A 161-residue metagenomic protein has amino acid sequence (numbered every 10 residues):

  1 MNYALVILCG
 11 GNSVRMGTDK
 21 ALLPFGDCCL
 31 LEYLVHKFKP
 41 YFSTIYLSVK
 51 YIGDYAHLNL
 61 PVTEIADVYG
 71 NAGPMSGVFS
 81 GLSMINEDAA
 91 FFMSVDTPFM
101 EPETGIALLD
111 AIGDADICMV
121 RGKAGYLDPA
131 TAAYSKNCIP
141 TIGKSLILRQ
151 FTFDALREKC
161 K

Functional and structural regions predicted by a protein language model:
M1-Q150, E158-K161: Nucleotide and nucleotide-moiety/phosphate-recognizing core
